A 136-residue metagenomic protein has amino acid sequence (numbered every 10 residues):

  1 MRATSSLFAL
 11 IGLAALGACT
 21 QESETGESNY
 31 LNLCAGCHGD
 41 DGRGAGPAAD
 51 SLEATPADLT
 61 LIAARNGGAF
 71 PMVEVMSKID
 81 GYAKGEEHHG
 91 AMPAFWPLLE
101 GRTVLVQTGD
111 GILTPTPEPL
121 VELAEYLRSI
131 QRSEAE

Functional and structural regions predicted by a protein language model:
M1-C19: Sec-dependent bacterial lipoprotein signal peptides
A14-N29, R65-G67: Electrostatic cytochrome c docking/interface patches
E22-S23, C37-R43, P97, R128: Detector for the c-type heme attachment site
E24-A35, L113-E118: Sequence context surrounding c-type heme c attachment/ligation sites in exported
Y30-D40, M92, L123, L127: The canonical Cys-X-X-Cys-His
A35, D80-K84, P97, R128-A135: Sec-exported extracytoplasmic/periplasmic mature domains
D50, A57, I79-P115: Axial heme c-ligation environment in periplasmic c-type cytochrome domains
N66-I79: Short Fe-S-cluster ligation motifs
